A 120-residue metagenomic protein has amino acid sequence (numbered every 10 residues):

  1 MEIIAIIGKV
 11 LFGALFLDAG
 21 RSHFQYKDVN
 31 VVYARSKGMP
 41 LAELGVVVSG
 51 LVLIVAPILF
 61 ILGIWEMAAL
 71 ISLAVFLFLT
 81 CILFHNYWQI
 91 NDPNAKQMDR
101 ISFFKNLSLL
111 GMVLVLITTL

Functional and structural regions predicted by a protein language model:
M1-V29, R35, P40-V55, I61-L120: Extended, low-polarity transmembrane helix blocks
